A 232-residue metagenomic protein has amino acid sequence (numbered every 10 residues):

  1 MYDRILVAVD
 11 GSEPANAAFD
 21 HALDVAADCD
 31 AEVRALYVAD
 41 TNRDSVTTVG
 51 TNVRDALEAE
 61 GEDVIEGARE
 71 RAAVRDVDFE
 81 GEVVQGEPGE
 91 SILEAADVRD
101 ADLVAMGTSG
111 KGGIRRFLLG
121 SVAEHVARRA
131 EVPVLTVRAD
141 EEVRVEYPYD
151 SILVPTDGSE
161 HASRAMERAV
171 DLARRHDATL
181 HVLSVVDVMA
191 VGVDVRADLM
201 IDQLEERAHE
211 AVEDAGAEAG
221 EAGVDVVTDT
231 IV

Functional and structural regions predicted by a protein language model:
M1-A17, R129-R164: Intrinsically disordered or low-complexity boundary/linker segments at protein termini and domain junctions
M1-E58, E66-R69: Hydrophobic, helix-prone linear segments
R4, D30-R34, D78, S151 (+2 more regions): Residues at the starts of beta-strands that form the adenosine-phosphate
H21, L57-A68, S91, R168 (+1 more regions): Short, solvent-exposed amphipathic alpha-helices that sit in or adjacent to ligand/effector-binding or catalytic
Y37-D63, S184-E210: Acidic, proline/glycine-rich short linear motifs
E70-V104, G220-V232: Structural beta-alpha unit
A95-E142: Gly/Ser-rich helix-loop-strand patches that form or flank binding pockets for ribonucleotide-derived cofactors
